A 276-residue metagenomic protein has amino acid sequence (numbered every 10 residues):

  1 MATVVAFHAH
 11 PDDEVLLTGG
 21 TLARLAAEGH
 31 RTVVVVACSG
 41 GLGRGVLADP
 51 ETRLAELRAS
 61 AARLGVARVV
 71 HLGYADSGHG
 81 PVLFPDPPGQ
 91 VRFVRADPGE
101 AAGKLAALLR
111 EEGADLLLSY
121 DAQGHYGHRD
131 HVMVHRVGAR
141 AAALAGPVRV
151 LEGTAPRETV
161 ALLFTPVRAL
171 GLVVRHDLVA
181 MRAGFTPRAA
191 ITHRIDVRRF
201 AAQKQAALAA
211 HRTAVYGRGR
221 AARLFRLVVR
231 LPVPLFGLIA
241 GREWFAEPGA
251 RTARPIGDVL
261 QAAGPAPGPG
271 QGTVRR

Functional and structural regions predicted by a protein language model:
M1-G113, R140, A246-P255, T273-R276: Active-site rim/loop-helix segments in enzyme catalytic domains that contact anionic ligands
A2-T3, P85, V91, R95-R276: Metal-dependent de-N-acetylase/amidase catalytic core
